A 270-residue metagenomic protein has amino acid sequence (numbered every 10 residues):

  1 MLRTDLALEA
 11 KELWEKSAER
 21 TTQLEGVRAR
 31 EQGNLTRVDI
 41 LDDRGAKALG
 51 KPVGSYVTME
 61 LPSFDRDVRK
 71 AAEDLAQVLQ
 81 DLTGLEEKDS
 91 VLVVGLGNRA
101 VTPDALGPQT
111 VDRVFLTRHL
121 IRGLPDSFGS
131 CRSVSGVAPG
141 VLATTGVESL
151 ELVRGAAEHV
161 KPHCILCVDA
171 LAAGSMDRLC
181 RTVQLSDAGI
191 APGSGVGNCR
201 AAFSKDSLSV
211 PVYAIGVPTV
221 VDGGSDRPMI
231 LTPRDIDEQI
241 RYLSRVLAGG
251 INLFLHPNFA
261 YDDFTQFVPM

Functional and structural regions predicted by a protein language model:
M1-V53: N-terminal amphipathic/basic leader segments beginning at the initiator methionine
G45-L85: An N-terminal, well-structured beta->alpha segment
G54, K70, D74, A105 (+4 more regions): Conserved active-site and cofactor/substrate-binding residues in soluble primary-metabolism enzymes
T58-P62, S90-V101, G136-G140: Short glycine-rich or small-residue beta-strand-to-loop segments that form or flank ligand, phosphate, metal/Fe-S
L96-D104, A143, A170-G174: Gly/Ser/Thr-rich loops at beta-strand to alpha-helix junctions that form or flank small-molecule/cofactor-binding
N98-R132, G136: Glycine-rich phosphate/diphosphate-binding loop of Rossmann-like nucleotide-binding domains
G129-A157, K161: A structural-propensity feature for long, helix-poor, extended segments
V137-A138, E151, C167-M270: A structural signal for small-residue-enriched, beta-sheet-centric alpha/beta enzyme cores and oligomeric scaffold folds
